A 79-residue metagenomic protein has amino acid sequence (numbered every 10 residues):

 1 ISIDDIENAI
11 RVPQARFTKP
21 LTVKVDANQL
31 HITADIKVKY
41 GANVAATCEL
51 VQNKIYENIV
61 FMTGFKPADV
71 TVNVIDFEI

Functional and structural regions predicted by a protein language model:
I1-V44, E49, F61, F65-I79: Contiguous, often N-terminal, cationic amphipathic patches that form binding interfaces
